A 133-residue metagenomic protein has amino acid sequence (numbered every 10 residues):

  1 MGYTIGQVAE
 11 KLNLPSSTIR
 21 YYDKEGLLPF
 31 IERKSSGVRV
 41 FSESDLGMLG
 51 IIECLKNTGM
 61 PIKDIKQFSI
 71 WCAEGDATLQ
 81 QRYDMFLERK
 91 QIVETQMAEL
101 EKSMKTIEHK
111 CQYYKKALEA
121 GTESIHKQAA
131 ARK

Functional and structural regions predicted by a protein language model:
M1-I70: Basic helix-turn-helix/winged-helix DNA-binding cores and closely related short helical interaction motifs
E74-K133: C-terminal regulatory/oligomerization modules of transcriptional regulators
